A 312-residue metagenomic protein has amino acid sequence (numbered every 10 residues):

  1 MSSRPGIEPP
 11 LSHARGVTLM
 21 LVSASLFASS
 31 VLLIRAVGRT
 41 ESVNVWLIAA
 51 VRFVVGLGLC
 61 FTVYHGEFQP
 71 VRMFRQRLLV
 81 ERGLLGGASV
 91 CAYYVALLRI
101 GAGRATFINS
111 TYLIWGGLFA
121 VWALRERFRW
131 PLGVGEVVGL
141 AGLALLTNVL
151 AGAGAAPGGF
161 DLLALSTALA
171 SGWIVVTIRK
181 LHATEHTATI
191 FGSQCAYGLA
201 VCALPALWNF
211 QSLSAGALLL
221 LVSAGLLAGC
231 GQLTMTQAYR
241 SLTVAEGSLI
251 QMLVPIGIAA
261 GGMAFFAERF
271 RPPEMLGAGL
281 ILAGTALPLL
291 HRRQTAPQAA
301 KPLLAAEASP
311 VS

Functional and structural regions predicted by a protein language model:
M1-W46, A153-K180, A300-S312: Glycine-/small-residue-enriched transmembrane alpha-helix faces in small-molecule transporters and effluxers
R15-S23, F68-A92, E136, G158-L169 (+2 more regions): Loop-to-transmembrane-helix transition segments
A24-A28, L32, V54, F61 (+11 more regions): Hydrophobic/small/kink-forming positions within alpha-helical transmembrane segments of polytopic membrane proteins
S29, H65-G103, N109, L145 (+1 more regions): Specific transmembrane alpha-helical segments of multi-pass solute transporters/efflux pumps, especially DMT/EamA
E41-A88, A170-I174, S193-W208: Transmembrane alpha-helices of multi-pass small-molecule transport proteins
C60, P131-L150, P273-R292: Hydrophobic transmembrane alpha-helices of multi-pass small-molecule transport proteins
Y64, Y93-V95, Y112-V137, N209 (+1 more regions): C-terminal transmembrane-helix exit sites in multi-pass transporters
A105-T111, L181-Y197, Q232-A264: Helix-helix packing/entry segments at the starts of transmembrane helices
